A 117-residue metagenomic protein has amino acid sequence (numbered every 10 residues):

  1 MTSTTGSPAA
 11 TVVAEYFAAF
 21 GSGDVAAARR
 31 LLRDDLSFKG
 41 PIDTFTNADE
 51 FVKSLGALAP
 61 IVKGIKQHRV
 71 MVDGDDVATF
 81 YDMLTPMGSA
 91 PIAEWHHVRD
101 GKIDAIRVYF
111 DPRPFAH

Functional and structural regions predicted by a protein language model:
M1-H117: C-terminal and inter-domain tail/linker signature
